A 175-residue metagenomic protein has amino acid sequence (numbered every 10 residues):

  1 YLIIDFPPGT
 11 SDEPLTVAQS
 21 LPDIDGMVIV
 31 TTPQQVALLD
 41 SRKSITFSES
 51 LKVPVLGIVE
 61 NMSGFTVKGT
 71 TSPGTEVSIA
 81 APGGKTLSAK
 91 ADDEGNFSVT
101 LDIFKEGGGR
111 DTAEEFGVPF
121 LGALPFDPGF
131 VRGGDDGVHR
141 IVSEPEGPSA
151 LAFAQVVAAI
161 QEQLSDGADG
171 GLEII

Functional and structural regions predicted by a protein language model:
Y1-T16: Switch II (G3) loop of P-loop NTPases
I3, I29-T32, I58-E60: Conserved beta-strand segments of the P-loop GTPase G domain that flank and frequently precede/overlap
F6, Q19, Q155: Glycine-rich phosphate-binding loops of nucleotide-dependent enzymes
P7, P33-D40: Active-site glycine- and acidic-residue-rich loops that bind and position anionic ligands or nucleotide-like cofactors
P14-V36: Inter-motif core of Ras-like GTPase G domains
A18-L21, K43-F47: Short, solvent-exposed amphipathic alpha-helical segments in soluble enzyme and RNA/protein-processing domains
F47-I175: C-terminal lobe/tail of nucleotide-utilizing enzymes
